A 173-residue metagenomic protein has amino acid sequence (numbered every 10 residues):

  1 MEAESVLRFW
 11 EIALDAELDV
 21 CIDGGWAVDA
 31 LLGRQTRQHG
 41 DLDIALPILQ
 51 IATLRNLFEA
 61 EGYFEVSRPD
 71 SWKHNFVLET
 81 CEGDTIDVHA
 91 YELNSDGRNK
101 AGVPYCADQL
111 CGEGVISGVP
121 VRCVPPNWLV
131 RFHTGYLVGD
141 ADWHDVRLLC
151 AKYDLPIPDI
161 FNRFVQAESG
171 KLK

Functional and structural regions predicted by a protein language model:
M1-K173: Compositionally biased terminal segments of proteins
